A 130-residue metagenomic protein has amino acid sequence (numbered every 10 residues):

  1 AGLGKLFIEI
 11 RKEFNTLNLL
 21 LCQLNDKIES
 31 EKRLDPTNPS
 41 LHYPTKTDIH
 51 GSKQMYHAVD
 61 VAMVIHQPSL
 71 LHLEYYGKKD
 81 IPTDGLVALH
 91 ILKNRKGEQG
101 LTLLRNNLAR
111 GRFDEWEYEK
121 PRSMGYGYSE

Functional and structural regions predicted by a protein language model:
A1-G2: Non-catalytic scaffold segments within catalytic domains of secreted glycoside hydrolases
K5-L17, D26-E130: C-terminal regions of RecA-like/P-loop NTPase motor modules
